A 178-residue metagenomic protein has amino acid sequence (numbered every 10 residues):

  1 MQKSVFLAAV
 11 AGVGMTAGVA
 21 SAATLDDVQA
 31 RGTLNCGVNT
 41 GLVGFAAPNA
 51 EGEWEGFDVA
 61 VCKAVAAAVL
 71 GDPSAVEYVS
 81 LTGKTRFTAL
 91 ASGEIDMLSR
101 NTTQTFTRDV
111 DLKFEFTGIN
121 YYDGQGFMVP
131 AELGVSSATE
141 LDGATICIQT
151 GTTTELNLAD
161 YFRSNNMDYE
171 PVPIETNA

Functional and structural regions predicted by a protein language model:
Q2-G12, A20-S74: N-terminal hydrophobic or amphipathic helices and topogenic motifs
L25-D26, F87, A138, A178: Short hydrophobic/charged patches on amphipathic alpha-helices used for structural packing and interfaces
T33-N39, E55, T139-E155: Short loop->beta-strand "edge-of-pocket" segments that line small-molecule binding or catalytic clefts across diverse
G41, T103-Q104, P130-G134, I146-T154: Short coil/turn segments
A47-E53, V76, R86, G143-I148: Second-shell loop/turn segments in exported
A50, K63-S74, F116, T154-T176: Ligand-binding cleft/hinge of the Venus flytrap
G52-A60, L81-K84, I148-T153, I174-A178: Soluble non-cytosolic domains of exported or imported proteins
K63, A67, G71, A75-E140: Acidic, polar ligand-binding/catalytic clefts
